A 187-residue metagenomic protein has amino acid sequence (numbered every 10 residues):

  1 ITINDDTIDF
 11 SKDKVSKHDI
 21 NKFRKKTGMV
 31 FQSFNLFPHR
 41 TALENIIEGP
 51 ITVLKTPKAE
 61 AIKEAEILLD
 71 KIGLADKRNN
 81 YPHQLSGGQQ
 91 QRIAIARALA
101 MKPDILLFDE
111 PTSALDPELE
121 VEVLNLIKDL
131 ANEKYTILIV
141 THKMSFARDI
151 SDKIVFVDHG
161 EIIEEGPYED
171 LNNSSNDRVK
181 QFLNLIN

Functional and structural regions predicted by a protein language model:
T2, D6-G28, K58-A59, L171-S175: ABC ATPase NBD coupling module
Y81-L85, Q89: Conserved ABC ATPase signature
A100-D104: A short, proline-enriched helix->beta-strand linker immediately N-terminal to the Walker B motif in ABC-type P-loop
L106-D109: Catalytic Walker B motif of ABC-type/P-loop ATPase nucleotide-binding domains
P117-L119: Helix N-cap at the start of a conserved alpha-helix in ABC-type nucleotide-binding domains
A147-D149: A short, surface-exposed alpha-helical micro-motif characterized by mixed small hydrophobic and charged/polar residues
